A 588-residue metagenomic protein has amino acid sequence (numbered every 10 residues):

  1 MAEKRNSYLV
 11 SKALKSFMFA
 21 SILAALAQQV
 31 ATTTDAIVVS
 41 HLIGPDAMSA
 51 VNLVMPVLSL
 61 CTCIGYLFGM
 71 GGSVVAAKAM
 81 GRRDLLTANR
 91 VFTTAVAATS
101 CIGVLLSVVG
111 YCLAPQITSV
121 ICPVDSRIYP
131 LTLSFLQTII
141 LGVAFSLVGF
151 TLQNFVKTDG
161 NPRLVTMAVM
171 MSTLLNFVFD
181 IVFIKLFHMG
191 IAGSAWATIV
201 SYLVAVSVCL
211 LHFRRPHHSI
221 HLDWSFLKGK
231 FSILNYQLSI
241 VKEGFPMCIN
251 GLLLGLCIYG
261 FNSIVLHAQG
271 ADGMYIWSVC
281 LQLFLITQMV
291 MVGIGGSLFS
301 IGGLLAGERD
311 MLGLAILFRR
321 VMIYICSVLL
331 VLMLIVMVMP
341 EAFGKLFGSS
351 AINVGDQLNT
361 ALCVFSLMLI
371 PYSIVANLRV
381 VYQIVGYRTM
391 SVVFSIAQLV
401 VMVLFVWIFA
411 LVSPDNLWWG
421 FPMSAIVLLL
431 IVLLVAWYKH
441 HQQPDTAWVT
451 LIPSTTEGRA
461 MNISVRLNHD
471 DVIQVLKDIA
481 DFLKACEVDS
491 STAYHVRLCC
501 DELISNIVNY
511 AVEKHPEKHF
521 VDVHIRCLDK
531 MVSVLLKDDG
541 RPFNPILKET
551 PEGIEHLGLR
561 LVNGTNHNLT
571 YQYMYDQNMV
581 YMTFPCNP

Functional and structural regions predicted by a protein language model:
M1-S21, A76-G142, M189-G244, G302-L367 (+1 more regions): Short alpha-helical transmembrane segments in multi-pass integral membrane proteins
S16-D35, T138, G149, S172 (+4 more regions): Transmembrane helical elements of multi-pass membrane transporters/channels
V30-S49, T118-S126, V182-M189, L252-Q282 (+3 more regions): Helix-terminus/linker motif at the lipid-water interface of multi-pass membrane proteins
M48-V108, G149-T158, P162-V165, I276-L334 (+2 more regions): Small-residue-rich hydrophobic transmembrane alpha-helices
G69, T138-K157, V165-T173, S194-C209 (+4 more regions): Short runs within selected transmembrane alpha-helices of multi-pass transporters and secretion channels
T446-I463, G564-P588: Flexible, glycine-/charge-rich segments associated with ATP-binding catalytic modules
A480-D501: Conserved short strand/loop->alpha-helix "switch" segment adjacent to the catalytic nucleotide/phosphoryl-transfer site
V532-L559: Glycine-rich/acidic phosphate-handling loop/turn and adjacent ATP-lid/helix of nucleotide-binding kinase/ATPase domains
